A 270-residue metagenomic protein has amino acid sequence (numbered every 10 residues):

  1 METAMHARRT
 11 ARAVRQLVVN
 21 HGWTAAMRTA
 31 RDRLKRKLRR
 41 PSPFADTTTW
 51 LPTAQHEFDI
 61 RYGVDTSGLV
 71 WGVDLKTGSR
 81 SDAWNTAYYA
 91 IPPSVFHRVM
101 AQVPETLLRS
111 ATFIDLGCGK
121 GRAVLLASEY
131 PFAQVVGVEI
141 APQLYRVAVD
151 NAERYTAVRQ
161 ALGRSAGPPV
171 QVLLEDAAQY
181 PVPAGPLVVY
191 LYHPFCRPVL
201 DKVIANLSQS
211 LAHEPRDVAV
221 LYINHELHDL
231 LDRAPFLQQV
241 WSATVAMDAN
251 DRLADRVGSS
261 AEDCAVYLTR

Functional and structural regions predicted by a protein language model:
A4-R109: S-adenosyl-L-methionine
S110-G119: Conserved class I S-adenosyl-L-methionine
G121-L125: Glycine-rich SAM-binding Motif I of class I
Q134-E139: Conserved SAM-binding motif I beta-strand of class I
P142-Q143: Helix N-cap at the beta1-alpha1 junction of Rossmann-like dinucleotide-binding domains, i.e., the first residues
R146-A184: S-adenosyl-L-methionine
V172-A212, R216: Active-site segment flanking the S-adenosylmethionine/decSAM binding pocket in AdoMet-dependent transferases
P198-V266: C-terminal substrate-binding/active-site "lid" region of AdoMet-derived donor-dependent transferases
